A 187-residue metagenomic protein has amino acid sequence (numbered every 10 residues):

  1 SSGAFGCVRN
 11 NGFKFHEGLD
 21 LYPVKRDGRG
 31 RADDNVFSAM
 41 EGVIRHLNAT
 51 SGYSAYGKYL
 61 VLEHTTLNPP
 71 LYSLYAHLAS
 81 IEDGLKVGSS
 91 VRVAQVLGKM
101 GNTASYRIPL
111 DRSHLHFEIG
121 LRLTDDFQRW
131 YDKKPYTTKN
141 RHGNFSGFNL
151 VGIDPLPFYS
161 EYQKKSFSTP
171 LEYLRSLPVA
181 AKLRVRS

Functional and structural regions predicted by a protein language model:
S1, G84-K86, L110-S187: Acidic, glycine-rich catalytic/binding loops that coordinate metals and/or anionic ligands
S2-S38: Short glycine/threonine/proline-enriched tight-turn/helix- or strand-capping micro-motif at secondary-structure
F13-L19, R92-V93, S113-I119: Serine endopeptidase catalytic core focused on the charge-relay Asp
Y22-K25, S73-E82, N102-A104, Y136-H142: Short helix/strand-bridging catalytic loops that position acidic/His residues to coordinate divalent metals and engage
R31-D33, A39-E82, L110, H114-H116: Zn2+-dependent peptidoglycan hydrolase active-site motif and core
G42-I44, L85-M100: A structural signal for short beta-strand/turn segments enriched in small hydrophobics and glycine
E63-T65, K99, G120-R122: Short glycine-rich beta-strand segments
S105-P109: Extended amphipathic alpha-helical segments with heptad-repeat/coiled-coil character used for oligomerization, fusion
